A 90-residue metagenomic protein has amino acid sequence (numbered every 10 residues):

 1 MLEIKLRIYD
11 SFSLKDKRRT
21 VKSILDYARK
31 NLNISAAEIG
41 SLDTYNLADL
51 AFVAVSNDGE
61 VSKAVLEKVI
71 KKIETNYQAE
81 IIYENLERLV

Functional and structural regions predicted by a protein language model:
M1, N31, Y45-D49: Short connector loops at helix/strand junctions that flank enzyme active sites, especially segments positioning acidic
M1-K30: N-terminal first-folded block
L2-L6, L50-F52, E84-L86: A structural signal for short, well-ordered beta-strand segments
Y9-D16, T44-Y45, K72-I73, E87-L89: A broad, low-specificity signal for short, low-complexity segments enriched in glycine/proline and polar/charged
F12-K15, R19, I39, E60 (+1 more regions): Residues at secondary-structure transition points
L32-I39, E80-L86: Short beta-strand elements
A37-N57, E87-V90: Short, charge-patterned binding micro-sites
A54-V90: C-terminal structural segments of small proteins and small subunits
